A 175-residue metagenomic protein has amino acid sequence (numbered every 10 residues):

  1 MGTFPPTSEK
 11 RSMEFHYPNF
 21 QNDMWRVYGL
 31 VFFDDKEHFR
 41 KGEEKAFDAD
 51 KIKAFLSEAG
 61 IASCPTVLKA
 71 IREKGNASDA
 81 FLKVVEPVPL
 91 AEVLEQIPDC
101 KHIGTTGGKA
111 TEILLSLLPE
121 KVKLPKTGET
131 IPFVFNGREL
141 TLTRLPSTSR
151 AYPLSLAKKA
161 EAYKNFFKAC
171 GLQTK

Functional and structural regions predicted by a protein language model:
M1-T3: N-terminal nucleotide-binding beta1-loop-alpha1 segment
P6, F33, L68, G108 (+1 more regions): Residue-level marker of positions within ordered structural domains that often coincide with functionally constrained
P6-R11, P18-F20, V27, K74-A91 (+1 more regions): C-terminal capping/extension of enzyme domains
E9-L82: Short, surface-exposed acidic-centric catalytic microdomains
G29-K36, E92-P98, L172-K175: Short C-terminal domain-edge/linker segments immediately following a structured domain
K36-E37, K101-H102, V122: Secondary-structure boundary/capping signal
A54-L56, Q96, F135: Generic structural signal for beta-strand residues in well-ordered domains
E58-L117: Internal catalytic-core helix/loop-beta-alpha segment that presents or stabilizes conserved functional determinants
